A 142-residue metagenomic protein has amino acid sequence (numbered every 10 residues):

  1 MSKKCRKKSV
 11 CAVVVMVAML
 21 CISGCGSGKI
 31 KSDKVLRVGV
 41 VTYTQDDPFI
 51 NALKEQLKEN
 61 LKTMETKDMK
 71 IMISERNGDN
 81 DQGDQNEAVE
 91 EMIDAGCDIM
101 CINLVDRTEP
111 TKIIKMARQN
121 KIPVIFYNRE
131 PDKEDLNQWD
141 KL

Functional and structural regions predicted by a protein language model:
M1, A12-M16, M64: Low-complexity, intrinsically disordered short segments enriched for Gly/Pro and polybasic residues
K3-R6, C25-L142: A residue-level marker of the well-folded mature domains of exported/periplasmic proteins
K8-S27: Sec-dependent N-terminal signal peptides of Gram-positive bacterial secreted proteins and lipoproteins
